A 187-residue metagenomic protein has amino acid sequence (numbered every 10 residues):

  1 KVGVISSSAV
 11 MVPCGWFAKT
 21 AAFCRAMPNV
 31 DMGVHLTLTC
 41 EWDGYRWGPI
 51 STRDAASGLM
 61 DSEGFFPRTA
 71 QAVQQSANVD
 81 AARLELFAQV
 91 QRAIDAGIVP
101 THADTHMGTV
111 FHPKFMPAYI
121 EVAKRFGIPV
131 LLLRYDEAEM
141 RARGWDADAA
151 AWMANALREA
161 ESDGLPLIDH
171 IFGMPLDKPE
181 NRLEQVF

Functional and structural regions predicted by a protein language model:
V2-C14: A short alpha/beta connector and helix-capping loop motif
V2-G3, F17-D31, G48-D61, D95 (+2 more regions): Acidic (Asp/Glu)-rich catalytic clusters
I5-S7, N29-H35, P100-D104, P129-V130 (+1 more regions): Structural preference for beta-strand elements that scaffold enzyme active sites
M11-P13, H35-E41, H106-G108, Y135-A138 (+1 more regions): Active-site beta-loop-alpha junctions enriched in small/polar residues
G33-W42, N155-P166: Short, basic, helix/turn surface patches
L38-P100: Active-site gating/metal-coordination segments in enzymes
V79-E161, K178-R182: Catalytic domains of cell-wall/extracellular-matrix polysaccharide-remodeling enzymes, centered on de-N-acetylation
D169-F187: C-terminal accessory segments enriched in acidic
